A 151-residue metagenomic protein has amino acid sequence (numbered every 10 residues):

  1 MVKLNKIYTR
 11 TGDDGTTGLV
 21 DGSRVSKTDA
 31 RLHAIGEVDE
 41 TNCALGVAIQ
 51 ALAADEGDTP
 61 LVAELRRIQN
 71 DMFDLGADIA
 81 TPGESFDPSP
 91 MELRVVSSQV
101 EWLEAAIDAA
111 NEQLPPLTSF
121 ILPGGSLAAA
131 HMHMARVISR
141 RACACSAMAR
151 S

Functional and structural regions predicted by a protein language model:
M1-S151: Phosphate/pyrophosphate-binding loop motifs in nucleotide- or prenyl diphosphate-using proteins
